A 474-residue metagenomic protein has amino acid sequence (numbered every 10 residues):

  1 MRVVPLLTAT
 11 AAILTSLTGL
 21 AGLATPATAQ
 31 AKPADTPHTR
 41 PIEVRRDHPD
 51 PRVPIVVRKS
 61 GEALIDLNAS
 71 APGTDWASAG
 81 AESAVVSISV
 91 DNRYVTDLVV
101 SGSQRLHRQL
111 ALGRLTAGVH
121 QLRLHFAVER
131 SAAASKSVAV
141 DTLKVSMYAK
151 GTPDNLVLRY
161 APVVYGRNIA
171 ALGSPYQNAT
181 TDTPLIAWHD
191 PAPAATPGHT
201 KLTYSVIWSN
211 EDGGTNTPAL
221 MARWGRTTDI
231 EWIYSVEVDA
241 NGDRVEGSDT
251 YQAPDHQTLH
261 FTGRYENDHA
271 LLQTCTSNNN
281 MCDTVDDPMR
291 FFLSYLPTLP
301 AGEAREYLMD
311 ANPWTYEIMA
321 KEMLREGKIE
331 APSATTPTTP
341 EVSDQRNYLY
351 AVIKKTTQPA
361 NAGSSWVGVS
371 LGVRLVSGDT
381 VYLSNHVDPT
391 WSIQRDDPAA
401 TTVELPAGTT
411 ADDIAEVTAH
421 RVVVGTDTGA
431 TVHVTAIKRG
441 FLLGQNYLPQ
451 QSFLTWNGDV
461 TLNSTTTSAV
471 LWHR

Functional and structural regions predicted by a protein language model:
M1-A31: Secretory targeting and sorting signals
Q30-K59, A63, W314-S343: Solvent-exposed, flexible loop/coil segments flanking beta-strands in beta-rich domains
P37-D50, V56, N68-M147, G378-E416 (+1 more regions): Beta-strand-rich ligand-recognition modules
P54-V56, L64-P72, Y350-T356: Short edge beta-strand/loop segments characteristic of extracellular beta-sandwich folds
D75-V86, V138-A139, G225-E231, R346 (+2 more regions): Short coil-to-beta strand junction motifs in C2/discoidin
Y94, Q109-T116, A134-E231, D243-A362 (+1 more regions): A domain-level signal for the mature, folded cores of soluble proteins
Y234-E237: Beta-propeller blade signature
P389-Q394, P398-A400, G408-D413, R421-T467: Preference for solvent-exposed, low-hydrophobicity sequence contexts
